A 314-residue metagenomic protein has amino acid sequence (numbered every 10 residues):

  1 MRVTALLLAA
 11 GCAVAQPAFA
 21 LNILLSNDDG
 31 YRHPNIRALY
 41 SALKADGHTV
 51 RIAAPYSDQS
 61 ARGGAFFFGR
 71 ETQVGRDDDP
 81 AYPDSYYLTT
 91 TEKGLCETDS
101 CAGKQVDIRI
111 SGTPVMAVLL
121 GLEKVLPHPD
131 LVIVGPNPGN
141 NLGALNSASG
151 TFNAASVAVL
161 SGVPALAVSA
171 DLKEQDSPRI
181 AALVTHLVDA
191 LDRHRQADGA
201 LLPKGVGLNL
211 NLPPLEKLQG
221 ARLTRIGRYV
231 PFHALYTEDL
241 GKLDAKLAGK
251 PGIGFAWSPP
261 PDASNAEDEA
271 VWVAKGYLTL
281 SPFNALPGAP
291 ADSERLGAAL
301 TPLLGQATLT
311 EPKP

Functional and structural regions predicted by a protein language model:
M1-L7: Bacterial N-terminal signal peptides that target proteins for export
A10, A15-P17: N-terminal signal peptide c-region/cleavage motif recognized by signal peptidases
I23, P34-R37, S41-A117, H128: A cross-family phosphate/adenosyl-ligand binding-site feature
S26-D29, A53-D58, I110-G112, V134-P138 (+5 more regions): Active-site-proximal beta-strand/loop segments in catalytic clefts of secreted hydrolases
G121-P127, N153-P164: Alpha-helix C-terminal capping segments
S147-N153: Charged helix-capping and loop-helix junction motifs
A181-P314: Electrostatically charged, flexible surface regions
